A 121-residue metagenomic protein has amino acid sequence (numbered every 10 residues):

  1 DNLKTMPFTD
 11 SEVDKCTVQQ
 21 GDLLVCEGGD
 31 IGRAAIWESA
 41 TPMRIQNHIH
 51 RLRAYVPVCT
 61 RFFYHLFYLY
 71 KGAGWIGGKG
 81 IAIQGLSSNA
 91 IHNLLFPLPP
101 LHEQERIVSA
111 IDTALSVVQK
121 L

Functional and structural regions predicted by a protein language model:
D1-Q20: Sequence-specific dsDNA recognition surfaces
D14, S39-T41: Short, conserved secondary-structure segments in the cores of folded domains
C16-R33, R44-I49, Y64-G77: Short Ser/Thr-interspersed hydrophobic loop/turn segments at strand-loop and sheet-helix junctions that line or gate
E27, M43-H50, G80-L98: A short glycine-rich beta-alpha junction/loop motif
E27, Y55, L66-Y70, A110-V117 (+1 more regions): Generic, well-ordered alpha-helical scaffold segments in large soluble proteins
D30-I31, P42, Y55-V58: Short, charged/polar surface micro-motifs in flexible loops or helix N-caps
P57-F62, E105: Short, conserved charged micro-motifs
N93-L121: Amphipathic alpha-helical coiled-coil/heptad-repeat segments
